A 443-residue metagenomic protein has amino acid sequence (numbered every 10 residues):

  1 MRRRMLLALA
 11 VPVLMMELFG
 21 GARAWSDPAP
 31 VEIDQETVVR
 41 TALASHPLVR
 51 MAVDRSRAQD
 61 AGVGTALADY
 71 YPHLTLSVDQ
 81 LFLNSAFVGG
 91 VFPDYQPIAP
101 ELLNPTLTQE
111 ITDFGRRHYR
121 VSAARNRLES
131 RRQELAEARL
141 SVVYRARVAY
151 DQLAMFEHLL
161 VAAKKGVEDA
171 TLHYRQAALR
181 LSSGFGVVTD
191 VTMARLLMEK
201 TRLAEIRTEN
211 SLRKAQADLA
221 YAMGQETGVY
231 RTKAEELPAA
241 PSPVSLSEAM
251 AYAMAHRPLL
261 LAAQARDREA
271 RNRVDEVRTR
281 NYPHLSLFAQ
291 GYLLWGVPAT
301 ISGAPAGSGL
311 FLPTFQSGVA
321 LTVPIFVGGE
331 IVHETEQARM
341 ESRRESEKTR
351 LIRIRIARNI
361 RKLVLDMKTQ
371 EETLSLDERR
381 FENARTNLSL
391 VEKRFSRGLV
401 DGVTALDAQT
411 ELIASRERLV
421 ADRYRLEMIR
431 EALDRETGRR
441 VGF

Functional and structural regions predicted by a protein language model:
R3, W25-P28, N84, R397 (+1 more regions): Acidic, low-complexity, intrinsically disordered peripheral segments
A8-G20: Bacterial N-terminal signal peptides
A24-D79, S85, E110-I111, T227-R271 (+4 more regions): Bacterial Sec-pathway N-terminal export signals of envelope proteins
D27, I33, S141-M254, D366 (+5 more regions): Periplasmic alpha-helical coiled-coil/stalk elements that build and connect Gram-negative outer-membrane
D27-V31, S77-Q109, K233-P243, D275 (+1 more regions): Small/polar, glycine/serine/threonine/aspartate-rich low-complexity segments that form flexible
R40-R50, R57-P72, N104-A123, R132-L140 (+8 more regions): A glycine-/polar-enriched beta->alpha junction
M51-A66, A138, V142-A163, L172-R175 (+5 more regions): Amphipathic alpha-helical coiled-coil segments
R125, V188-L197, E336, G402-T410: Short, charged, amphipathic alpha-helical segments
